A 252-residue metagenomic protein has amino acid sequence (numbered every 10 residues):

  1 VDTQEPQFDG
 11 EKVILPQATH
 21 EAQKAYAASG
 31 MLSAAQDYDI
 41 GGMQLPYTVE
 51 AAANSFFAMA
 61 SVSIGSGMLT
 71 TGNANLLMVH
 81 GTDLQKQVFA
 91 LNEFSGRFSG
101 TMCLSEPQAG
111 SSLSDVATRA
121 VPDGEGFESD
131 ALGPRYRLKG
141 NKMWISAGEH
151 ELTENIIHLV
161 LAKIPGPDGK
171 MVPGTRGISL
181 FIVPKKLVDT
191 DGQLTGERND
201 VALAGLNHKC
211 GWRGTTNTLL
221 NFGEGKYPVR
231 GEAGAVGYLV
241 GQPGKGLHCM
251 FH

Functional and structural regions predicted by a protein language model:
V1-G67, L84, V88: Amphipathic, small/basic residue-rich leader segments at the start of a protein or domain
D2-T3, E50, L69-T70, G81-E128 (+1 more regions): Internal maturation/activation junctions in enzymes
T3-F8, L32-D39, N54-A60, L69-N75 (+7 more regions): Glycine- and acidic
H20-G30, Y47, P134-L138, G231-F251: Active-site-adjacent bridging/hinge elements
K24, A35, M43-P46, S111-L113 (+6 more regions): Short helix/loop capping segments that flank catalytic or ligand/cofactor-binding pockets
M68-G72, R97, L113-D115, A131 (+3 more regions): Short, solvent-exposed loop/turn segments at the edges of secondary structure
P134-L194, R198: A short core secondary-structure module
W144, L187-A204, K209, T216-H252: A glycine-rich, basic-preceded beta-loop-alpha segment at the flavin cofactor/substrate interface of flavin-utilizing
